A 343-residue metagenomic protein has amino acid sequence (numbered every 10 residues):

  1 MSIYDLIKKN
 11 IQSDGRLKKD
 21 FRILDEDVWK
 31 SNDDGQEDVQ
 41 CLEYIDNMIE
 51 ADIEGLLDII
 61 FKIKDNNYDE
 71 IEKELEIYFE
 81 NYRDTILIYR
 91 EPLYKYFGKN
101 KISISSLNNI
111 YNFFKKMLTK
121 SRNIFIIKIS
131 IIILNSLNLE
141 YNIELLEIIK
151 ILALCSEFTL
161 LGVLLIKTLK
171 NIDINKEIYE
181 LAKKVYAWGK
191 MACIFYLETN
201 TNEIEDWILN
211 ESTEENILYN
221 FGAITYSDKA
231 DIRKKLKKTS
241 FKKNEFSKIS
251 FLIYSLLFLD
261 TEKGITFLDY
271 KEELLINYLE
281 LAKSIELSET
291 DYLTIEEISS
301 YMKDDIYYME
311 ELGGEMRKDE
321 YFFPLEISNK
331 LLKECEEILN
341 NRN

Functional and structural regions predicted by a protein language model:
S2-E74, N81-Y96, S106, S227-N343: Long internal repeat-built scaffold domains in very large eukaryotic proteins
L57-I127, I131-N135, G189, N202-A223 (+1 more regions): Eukaryotic alpha-helical solenoid repeat scaffolds
E91-K101, F125-L139, T159-K170, K190-N200 (+5 more regions): Structural detector for internal amphipathic alpha-helices that build alpha-solenoid repeat scaffolds
Y96-L161, Y278, L331-I338, N343: Well-ordered, non-transmembrane segments within structured domains
F113-S121, L145-C155, L165, E177-V185 (+3 more regions): Alpha-solenoid HEAT/Armadillo-like helical repeat scaffolds in large eukaryotic proteins
S121-F125, I129, A153, E157 (+6 more regions): Residues within HEAT/ARM-like alpha-solenoid scaffolds
L137-N142, I172-I178, E203-L209, Y219-N220 (+4 more regions): Flexible loop/turn segments at the boundaries of HEAT repeats in alpha-solenoid HEAT proteins
Y179-T266: Long alpha-helical HEAT/HEAT-like repeat alpha-solenoid scaffolds in very large eukaryotic proteins, especially those
